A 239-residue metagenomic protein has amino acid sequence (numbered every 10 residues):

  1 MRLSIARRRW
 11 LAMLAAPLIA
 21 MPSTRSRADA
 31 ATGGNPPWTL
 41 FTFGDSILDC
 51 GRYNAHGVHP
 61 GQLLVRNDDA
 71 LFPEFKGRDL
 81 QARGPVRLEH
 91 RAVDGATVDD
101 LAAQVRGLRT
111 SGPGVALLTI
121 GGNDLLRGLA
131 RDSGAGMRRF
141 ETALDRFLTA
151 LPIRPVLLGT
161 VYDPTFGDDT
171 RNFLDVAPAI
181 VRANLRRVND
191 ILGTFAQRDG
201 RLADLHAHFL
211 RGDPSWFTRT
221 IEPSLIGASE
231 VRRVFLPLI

Functional and structural regions predicted by a protein language model:
M1-P17: N-terminal secretory signal peptides and thylakoid transit peptides that target proteins across membranes
D29-H90, R109-T110: Serine-esterase "nucleophile elbow" of acetyl-processing enzymes
D29-T39, L101-P113, A143-P152: Short amphipathic alpha-helices and their capping/turn segments at secondary-structure boundaries
L40-T42, L88-A92, V115-T119, L157-T160 (+1 more regions): Structural recognition of the beta-strand scaffold that forms the well-ordered cores of secreted hydrolase catalytic
R78-V86, R146-V156, V188-A203: A structural motif corresponding to the C-terminal end of an alpha-helix and its immediate exit/capping segment
V98-R139, D163-P164: Oxyanion-hole/transition-state-stabilizing segment in secreted/luminal serine hydrolases and related acyltransferases
F166-D204: Substrate-gating cap/lid alpha-helix
L185-N189, R198-R201, W216-I239: Histidine-centered active-site loop/cap adjacent to the catalytic His in serine esterases/O-acetyl transfer systems
